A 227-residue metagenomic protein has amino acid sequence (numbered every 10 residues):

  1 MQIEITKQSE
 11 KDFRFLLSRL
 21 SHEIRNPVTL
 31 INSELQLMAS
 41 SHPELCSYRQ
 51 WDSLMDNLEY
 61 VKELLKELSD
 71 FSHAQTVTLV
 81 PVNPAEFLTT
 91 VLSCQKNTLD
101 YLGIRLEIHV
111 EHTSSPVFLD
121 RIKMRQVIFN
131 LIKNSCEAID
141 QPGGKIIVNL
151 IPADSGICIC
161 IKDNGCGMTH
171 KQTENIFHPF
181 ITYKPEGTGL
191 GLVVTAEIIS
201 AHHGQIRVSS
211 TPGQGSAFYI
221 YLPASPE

Functional and structural regions predicted by a protein language model:
M1-D12: Conserved signal-transmission helix
Y48-T98: Conserved DHp (HisKA) dimerization/phosphotransfer helix of two-component histidine kinases, i.e., the long coiled-coil
Q75-V77, P116-L119, Y183: Conserved micro-motifs of the catalytic ATP-binding
D100, R105-S115: Conserved catalytic submotifs in the C-terminal HATPase_c
K145-S155: Short beta-strand/loop element within the Bergerat-fold HATPase_c
M168-P179: Short conserved segment of the HATPase_c
I199-S200: Detector for a conserved hydrophobic position within an alpha-helical segment of the HATPase_c
